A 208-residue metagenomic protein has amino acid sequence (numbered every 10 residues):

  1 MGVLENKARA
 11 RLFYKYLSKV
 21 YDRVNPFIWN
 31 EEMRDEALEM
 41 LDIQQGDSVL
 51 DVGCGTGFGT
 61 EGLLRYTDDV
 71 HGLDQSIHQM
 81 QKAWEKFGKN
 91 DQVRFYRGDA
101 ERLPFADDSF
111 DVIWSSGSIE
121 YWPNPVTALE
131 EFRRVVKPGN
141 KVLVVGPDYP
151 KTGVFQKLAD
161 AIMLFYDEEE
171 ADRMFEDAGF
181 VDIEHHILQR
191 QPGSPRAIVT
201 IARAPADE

Functional and structural regions predicted by a protein language model:
M1-D42, F58-G62, Q79-K82, K86 (+1 more regions): Conserved class I S-adenosyl-L-methionine
L50-R102: Class I SAM-dependent methyltransferase SAM/SAH-binding core
W114: A conserved beta-strand element that flanks and buttresses the S-adenosyl-L-methionine
V126-P138: A short glycine-rich, Lys/Arg-flanked "PGG" loop and its adjoining helix->strand segment in the class I
N140-G146: Conserved beta-strand signature within the Rossmann-like core of class I S-adenosyl-L-methionine
P147-I162: Short, glycine-/aromatic-enriched active-site segment of Class I SAM-dependent methyltransferases
L164-G179: Short alpha-helix
I187-E208: Core SAM-dependent methyltransferase catalytic element
